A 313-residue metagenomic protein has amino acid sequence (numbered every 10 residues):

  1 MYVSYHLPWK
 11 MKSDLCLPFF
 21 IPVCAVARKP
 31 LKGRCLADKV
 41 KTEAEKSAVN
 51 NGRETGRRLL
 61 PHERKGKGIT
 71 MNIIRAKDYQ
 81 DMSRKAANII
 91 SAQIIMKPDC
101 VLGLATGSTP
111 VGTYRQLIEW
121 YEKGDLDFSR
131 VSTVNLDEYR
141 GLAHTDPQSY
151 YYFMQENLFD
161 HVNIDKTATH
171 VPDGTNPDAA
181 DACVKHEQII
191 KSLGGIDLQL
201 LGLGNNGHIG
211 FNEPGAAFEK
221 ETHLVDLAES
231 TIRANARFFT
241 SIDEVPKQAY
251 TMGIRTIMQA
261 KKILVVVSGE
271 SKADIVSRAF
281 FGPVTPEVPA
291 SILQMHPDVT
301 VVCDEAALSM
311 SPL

Functional and structural regions predicted by a protein language model:
R53, R57-T70: Short, Lys/Arg-enriched N-terminal segments with co-localized hydrophobic residues within the first ~10-30 amino acids
I69-L102: N-terminal glycine-/serine-/threonine-rich phosphate-binding loop
M96-E122: Glycine-rich N-terminal segment of FAD-binding domains in flavoprotein oxidoreductases, spanning the beta-loop-helix
L126-Q199: Ligand-binding beta-strand-loop-alpha-helix segment within the catalytic cores of soluble metabolic enzymes
G210-I254: Class I SAM-dependent methyltransferase SAM-binding "motif I" and its flanking Rossmann-like core
R255, Q259-L313: ATP/nucleoside-binding phosphotransfer catalytic cores, i.e., glycine-rich phosphate-binding loops
